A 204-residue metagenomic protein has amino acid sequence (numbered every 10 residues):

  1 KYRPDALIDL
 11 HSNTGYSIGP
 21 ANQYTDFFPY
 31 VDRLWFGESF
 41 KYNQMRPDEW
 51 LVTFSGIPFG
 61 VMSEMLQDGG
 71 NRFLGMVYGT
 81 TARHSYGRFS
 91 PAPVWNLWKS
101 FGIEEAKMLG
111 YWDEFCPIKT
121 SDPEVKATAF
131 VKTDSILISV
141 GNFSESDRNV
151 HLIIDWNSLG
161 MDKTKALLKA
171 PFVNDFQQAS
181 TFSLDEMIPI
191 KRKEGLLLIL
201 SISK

Functional and structural regions predicted by a protein language model:
K1-D162, A170, E194: Active-site-proximal substrate-binding groove within the catalytic cores of carbohydrate-active enzymes
K163-L167, S203-K204: Polar low-complexity intrinsically disordered regions
K165-E186: Solvent-exposed beta-strand/loop surfaces of large extracellular or lumenal domains
A179-K204: C-terminal beta-strand-rich structural cap/linker in extracellular carbohydrate-active enzymes
